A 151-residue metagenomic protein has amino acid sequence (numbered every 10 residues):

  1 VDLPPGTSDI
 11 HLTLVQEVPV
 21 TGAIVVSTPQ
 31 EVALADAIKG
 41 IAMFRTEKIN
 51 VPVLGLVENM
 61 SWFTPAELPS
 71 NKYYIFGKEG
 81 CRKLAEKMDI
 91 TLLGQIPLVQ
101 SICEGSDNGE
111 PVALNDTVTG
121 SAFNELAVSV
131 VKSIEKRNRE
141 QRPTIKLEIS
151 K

Functional and structural regions predicted by a protein language model:
V1: ATP-dependent carboxylate-amine ligase catalytic core
P4-E104: Conserved catalytic-core segment of NTP-binding enzymes
G40, E110-P111, I149-S150: Alpha-helix boundary/capping detector
V51, Y74-Q100, D116-K151: C-terminal accessory "lid"/substrate-recognition subdomains
S106-T119: C-terminal boundary of histidine-terminating zinc-finger modules
